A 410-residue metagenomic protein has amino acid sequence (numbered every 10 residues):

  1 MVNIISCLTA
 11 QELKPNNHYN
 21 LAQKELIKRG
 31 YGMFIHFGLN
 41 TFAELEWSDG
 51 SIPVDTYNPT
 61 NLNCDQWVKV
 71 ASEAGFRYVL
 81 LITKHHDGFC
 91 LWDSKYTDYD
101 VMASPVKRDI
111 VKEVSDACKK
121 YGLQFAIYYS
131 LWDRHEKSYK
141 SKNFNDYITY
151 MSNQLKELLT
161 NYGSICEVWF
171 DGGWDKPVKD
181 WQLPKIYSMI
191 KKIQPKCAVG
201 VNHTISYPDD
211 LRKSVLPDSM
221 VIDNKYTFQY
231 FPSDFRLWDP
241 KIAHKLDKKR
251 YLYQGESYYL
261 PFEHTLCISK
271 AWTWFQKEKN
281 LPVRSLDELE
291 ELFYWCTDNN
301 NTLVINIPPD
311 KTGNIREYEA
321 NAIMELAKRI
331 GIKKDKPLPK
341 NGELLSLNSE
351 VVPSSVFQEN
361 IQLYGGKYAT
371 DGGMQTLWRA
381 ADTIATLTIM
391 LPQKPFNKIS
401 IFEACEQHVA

Functional and structural regions predicted by a protein language model:
M1-Q11: Bacterial Sec-dependent N-terminal signal peptides
T9-D371, W378, T388-P392, S400-C405 (+1 more regions): Mature catalytic domains of secreted/periplasmic carbohydrate-active enzymes
